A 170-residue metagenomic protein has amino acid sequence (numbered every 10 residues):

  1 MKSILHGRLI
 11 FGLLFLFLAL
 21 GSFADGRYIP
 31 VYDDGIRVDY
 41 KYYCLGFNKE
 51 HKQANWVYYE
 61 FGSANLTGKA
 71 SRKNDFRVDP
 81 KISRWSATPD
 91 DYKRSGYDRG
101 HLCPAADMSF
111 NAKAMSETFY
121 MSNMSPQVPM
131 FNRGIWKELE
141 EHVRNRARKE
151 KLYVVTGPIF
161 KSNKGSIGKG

Functional and structural regions predicted by a protein language model:
M1-F11: Bacterial N-terminal signal peptides that target proteins for export
L9-G12, Y40-Y42: Short beta-strand-initiation
A19-G21: N-terminal signal peptide c-region/cleavage motif recognized by signal peptidases
F23, E50, S63, R133 (+1 more regions): Residue-level marker of positions within ordered structural domains that often coincide with functionally constrained
F23-R37, K41: Extreme N-terminus nucleophile/cap motif
I36-R99: Short, His- and charge-rich active-site/binding loops that engage polyanionic ligands
I82-G170: Domain-level detector of nuclease and nuclease-like folds in predominantly extracellular/periplasmic contexts
